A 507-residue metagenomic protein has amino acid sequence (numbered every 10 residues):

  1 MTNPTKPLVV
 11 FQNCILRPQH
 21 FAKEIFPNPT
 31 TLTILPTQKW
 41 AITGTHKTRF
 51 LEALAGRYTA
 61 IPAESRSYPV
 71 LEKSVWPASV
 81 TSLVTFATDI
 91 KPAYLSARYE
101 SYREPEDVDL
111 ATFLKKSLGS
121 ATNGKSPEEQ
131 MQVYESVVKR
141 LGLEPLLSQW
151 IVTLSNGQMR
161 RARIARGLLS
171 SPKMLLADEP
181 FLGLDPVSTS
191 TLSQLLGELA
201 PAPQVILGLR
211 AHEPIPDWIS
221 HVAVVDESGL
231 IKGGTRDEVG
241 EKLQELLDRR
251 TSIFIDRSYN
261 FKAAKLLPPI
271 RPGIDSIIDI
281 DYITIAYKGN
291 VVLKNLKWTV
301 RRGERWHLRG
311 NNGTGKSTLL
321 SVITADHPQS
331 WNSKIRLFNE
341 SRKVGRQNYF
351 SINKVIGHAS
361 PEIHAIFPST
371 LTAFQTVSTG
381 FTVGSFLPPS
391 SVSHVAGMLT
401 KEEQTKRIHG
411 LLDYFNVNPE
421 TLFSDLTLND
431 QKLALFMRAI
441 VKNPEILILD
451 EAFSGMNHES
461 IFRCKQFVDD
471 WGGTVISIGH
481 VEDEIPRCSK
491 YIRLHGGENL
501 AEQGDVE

Functional and structural regions predicted by a protein language model:
T2-N28, S96-E128, Q132-E135, L230-Y282 (+1 more regions): Pre-NBD coupling/linker segments of ABC/ABC-like ATPases
K39, G44-N123, L320-P388: ABC ATPase nucleotide-binding domain signature region
E129-L146, S393-P419: Conserved ABC ATPase "signature" region
W150, E179-S188, L422, I448-A452 (+1 more regions): Walker B catalytic motif
W150-Q158, G397-L399, L422-Q431: Conserved ABC ATPase signature
I164, F436: Hydrophobic anchor residue at the start of the ABC signature
H221-S258, K465-Q466, D483-E507: Conserved beta-strand-loop-alpha-helix hinge in the C-terminal portion of ABC ATPase nucleotide-binding domains
